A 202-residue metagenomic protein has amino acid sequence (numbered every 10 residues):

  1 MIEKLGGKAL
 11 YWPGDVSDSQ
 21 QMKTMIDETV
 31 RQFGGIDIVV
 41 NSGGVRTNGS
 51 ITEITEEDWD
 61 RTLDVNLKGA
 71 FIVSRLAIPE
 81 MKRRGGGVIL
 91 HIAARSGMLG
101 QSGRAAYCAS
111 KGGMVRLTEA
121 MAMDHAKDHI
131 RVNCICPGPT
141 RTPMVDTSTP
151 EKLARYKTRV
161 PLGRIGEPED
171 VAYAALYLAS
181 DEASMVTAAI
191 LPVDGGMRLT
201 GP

Functional and structural regions predicted by a protein language model:
P13-M25, E56, E169-D170: The beta1-alpha1 cofactor-binding region of Rossmann-like NAD(H)/NADP(H)-dependent oxidoreductases
S50-I51, D58-L63, V145, K152 (+1 more regions): Substrate-binding pocket helix/loop in short-chain dehydrogenase/reductase
S74, S110, T118: Active-site helix of classical SDR
P79, M123-K127, S184: Alpha-helical segment proximal to the catalytic Tyr-Lys
A94: Residue(s) in the substrate-gating loop at a strand-loop-helix junction that position the organic substrate next
L99, L176, T187-P202: Short C-terminal tail/terminal secondary-structure segment of NAD(P)H-dependent dehydrogenase/reductase domains
V160-V171, E182: A conserved structural motif in NAD(P)-dependent oxidoreductases
